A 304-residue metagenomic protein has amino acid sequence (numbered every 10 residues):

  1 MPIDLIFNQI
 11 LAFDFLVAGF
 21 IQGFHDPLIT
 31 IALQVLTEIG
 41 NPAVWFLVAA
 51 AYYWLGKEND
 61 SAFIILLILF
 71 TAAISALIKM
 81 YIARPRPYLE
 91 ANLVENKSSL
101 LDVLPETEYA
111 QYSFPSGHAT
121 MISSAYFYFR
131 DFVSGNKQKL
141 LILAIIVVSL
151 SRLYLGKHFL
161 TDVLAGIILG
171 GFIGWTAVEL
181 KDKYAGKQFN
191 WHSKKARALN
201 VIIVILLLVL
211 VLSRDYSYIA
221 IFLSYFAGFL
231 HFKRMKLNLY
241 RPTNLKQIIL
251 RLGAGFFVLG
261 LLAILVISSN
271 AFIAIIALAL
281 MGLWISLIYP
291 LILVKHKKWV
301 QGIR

Functional and structural regions predicted by a protein language model:
M1-W45, A76-Y109, K236-L250, A254 (+1 more regions): N-terminal transmembrane-helix/juxtamembrane module of multi-pass inner/ER membrane proteins
I29, K57-S61, V133-L140: Membrane-helix interface segments
T37-G56, H118: Hydrophobic alpha-helical transmembrane segments
Y52-I74: Interfacial segments of alpha-helical transmembrane regions
I64-I68, I167-I168, S217-A227, I275-L283: Hydrophobic core segments of alpha-helical transmembrane domains in multi-pass membrane proteins
T71-S75, K79, V148, I173-G174 (+3 more regions): Alpha-helical transmembrane segments of multipass membrane proteins
L93-S268: Membrane-embedded catalytic cores of phosphoryl/pyrophosphoryl-handling enzymes
